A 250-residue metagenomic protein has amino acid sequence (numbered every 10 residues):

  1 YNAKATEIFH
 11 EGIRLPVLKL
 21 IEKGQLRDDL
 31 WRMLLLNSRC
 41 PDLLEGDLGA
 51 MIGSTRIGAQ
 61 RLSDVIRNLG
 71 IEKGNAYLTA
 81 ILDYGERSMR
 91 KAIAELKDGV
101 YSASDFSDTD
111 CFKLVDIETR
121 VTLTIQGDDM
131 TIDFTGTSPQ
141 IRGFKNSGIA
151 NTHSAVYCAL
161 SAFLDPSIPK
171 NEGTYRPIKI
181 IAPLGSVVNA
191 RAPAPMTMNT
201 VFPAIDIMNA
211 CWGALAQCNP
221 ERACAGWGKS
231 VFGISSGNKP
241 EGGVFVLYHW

Functional and structural regions predicted by a protein language model:
Y1-D129, T135-W250: Glycine/proline-enriched, intrinsically flexible loops and inter-domain linkers
